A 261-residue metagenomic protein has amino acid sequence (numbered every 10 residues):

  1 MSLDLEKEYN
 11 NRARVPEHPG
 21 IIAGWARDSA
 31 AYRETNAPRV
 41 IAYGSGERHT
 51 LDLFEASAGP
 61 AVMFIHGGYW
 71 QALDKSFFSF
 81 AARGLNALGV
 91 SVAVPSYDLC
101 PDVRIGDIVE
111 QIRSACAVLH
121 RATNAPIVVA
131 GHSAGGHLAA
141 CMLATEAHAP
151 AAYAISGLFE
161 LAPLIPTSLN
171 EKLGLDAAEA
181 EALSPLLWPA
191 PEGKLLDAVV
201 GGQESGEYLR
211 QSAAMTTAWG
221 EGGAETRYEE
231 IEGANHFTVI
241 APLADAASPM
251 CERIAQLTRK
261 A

Functional and structural regions predicted by a protein language model:
E8-S57: N-terminal cap/lid segment of alpha/beta-hydrolase-fold proteins
S57-L85: Short, surface-exposed "cap/lid" segments of acyl-processing enzymes
F64-G67, V94, A198: Structural cue for short, hydrophobic secondary-structure segments
I65, I155, I231-A234: Alpha/beta-hydrolase
L73-A82, L88, A93-P126: Catalytic nucleophile-loop/oxyanion-hole region of alpha/beta-hydrolase and closely related hydrolase-like folds
S114-K172, A180: Primarily recognizes the serine-hydrolase "nucleophile elbow" in alpha/beta-hydrolase and SGNH/GDSL folds
A151-G157, I165, A177-A214: The feature captures the conserved acid-bearing segment of alpha/beta-hydrolase catalytic domains
A213, G220-A261: C-terminal catalytic histidine-bearing segment of alpha/beta-hydrolase fold enzymes
